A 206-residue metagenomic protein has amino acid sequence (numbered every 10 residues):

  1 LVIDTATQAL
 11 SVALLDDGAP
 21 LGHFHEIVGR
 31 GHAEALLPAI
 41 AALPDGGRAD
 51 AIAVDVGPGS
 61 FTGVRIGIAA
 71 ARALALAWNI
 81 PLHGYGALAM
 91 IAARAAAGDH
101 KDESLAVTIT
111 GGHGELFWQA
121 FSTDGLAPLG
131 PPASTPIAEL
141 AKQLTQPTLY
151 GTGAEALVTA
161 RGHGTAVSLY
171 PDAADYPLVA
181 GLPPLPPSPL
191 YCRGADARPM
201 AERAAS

Functional and structural regions predicted by a protein language model:
L1-A35, H83-S206: Oxyanion-binding and handling regions
S11, L15-G18, A49, A53 (+3 more regions): Amphipathic, alpha-helical segments enriched in basic
H23, A41, A69-R72, P81 (+1 more regions): Solvent-exposed, non-transmembrane amphipathic alpha-helical segments
I27-V28, I40, P58: Short, well-ordered turn and helix-capping elements at secondary-structure junctions
E34-L37, I68: Conserved active-site region of classical short-chain dehydrogenase/reductase
P38-A42, R72, L76, A97 (+1 more regions): Short, well-ordered alpha-helices that flank and scaffold nucleotide-derived cofactor binding pockets
I40-A51, Q143-P147: Phosphate/pyrophosphate-binding loops at sites that engage ATP/ADP/AMP, CoA/4′-phosphopantetheine, polyphosphate
A53-L82, A87: DPxDG-like acidic metal-binding loop motif
